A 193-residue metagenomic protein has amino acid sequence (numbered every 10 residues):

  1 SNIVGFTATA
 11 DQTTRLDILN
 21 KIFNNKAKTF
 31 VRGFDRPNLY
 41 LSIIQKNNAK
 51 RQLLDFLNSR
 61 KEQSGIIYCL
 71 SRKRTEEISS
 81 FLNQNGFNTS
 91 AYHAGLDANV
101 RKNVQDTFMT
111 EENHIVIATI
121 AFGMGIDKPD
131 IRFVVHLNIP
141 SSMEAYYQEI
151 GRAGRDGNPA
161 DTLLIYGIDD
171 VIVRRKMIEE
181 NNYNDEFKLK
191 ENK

Functional and structural regions predicted by a protein language model:
S1-E191: Helicase motor core with emphasis on the C-terminal RecA-like subdomain
